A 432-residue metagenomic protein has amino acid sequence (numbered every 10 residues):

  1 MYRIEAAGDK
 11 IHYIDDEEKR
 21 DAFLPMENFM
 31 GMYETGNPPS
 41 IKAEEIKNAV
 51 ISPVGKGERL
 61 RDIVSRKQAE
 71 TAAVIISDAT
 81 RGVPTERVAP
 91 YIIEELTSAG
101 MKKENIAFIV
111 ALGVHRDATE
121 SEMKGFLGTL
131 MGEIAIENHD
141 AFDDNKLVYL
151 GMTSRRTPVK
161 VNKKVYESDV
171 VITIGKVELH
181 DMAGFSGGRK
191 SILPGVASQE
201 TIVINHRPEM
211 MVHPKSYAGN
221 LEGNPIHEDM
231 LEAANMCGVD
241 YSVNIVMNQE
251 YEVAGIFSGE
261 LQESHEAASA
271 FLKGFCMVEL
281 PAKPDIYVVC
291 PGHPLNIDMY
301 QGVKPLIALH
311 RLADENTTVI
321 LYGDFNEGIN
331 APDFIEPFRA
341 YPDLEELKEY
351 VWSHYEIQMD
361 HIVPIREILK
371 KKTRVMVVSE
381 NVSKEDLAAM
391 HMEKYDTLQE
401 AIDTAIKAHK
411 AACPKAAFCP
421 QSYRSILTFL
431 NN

Functional and structural regions predicted by a protein language model:
M1-I51: N-terminal amphipathic/basic leader segments beginning at the initiator methionine
V54-A73, S98-E104, V278-I286, L312-D314 (+1 more regions): Glycine-rich phosphate/diphosphate-binding loops that line cofactor/substrate pockets in enzymes
T71-G82, A107-G113, Y287-C290: Short glycine-rich or small-residue beta-strand-to-loop segments that form or flank ligand, phosphate, metal/Fe-S
T97, G302-V303, I307-N432: C-terminal non-catalytic interaction/assembly regions of soluble proteins
E104-G113, E137, N244, T318-D324 (+1 more regions): Short internal beta-strands
A118-F185: An acidic, phosphate/nucleotide-engaging active-site surface
T153, K163-Y166, V171-N244, N248-Y251 (+2 more regions): Conserved phosphate- and dinucleotide-binding cores of soluble alpha/beta proteins, encompassing both enzyme active
S216-L295: Membrane-embedded hairpin module used as a gating/binding unit in multi-pass transport and secretion proteins
